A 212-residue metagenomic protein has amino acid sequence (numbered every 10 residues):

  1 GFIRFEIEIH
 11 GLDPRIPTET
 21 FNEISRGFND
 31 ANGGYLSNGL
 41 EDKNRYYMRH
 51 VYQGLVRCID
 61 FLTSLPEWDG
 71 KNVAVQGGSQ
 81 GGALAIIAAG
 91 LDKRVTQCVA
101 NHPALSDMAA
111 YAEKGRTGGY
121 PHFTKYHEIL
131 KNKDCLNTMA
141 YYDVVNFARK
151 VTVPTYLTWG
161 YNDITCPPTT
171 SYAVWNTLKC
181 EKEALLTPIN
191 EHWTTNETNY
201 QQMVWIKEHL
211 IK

Functional and structural regions predicted by a protein language model:
I3-Q53, A110, R116-T117: Cap/lid segment of the alpha/beta-hydrolase catalytic domain
G34-S79: Gly/Ser-rich "nucleophile elbow"/oxyanion-hole loop immediately N-terminal to the catalytic nucleophile in hydrolases
G82, I86-K131, L186, T194-E197: Hydrolase active-site cap/lid region
K131-F147: Active-site nucleophile elbow and catalytic-triad environment of alpha/beta-hydrolase enzymes
K150-V151, L157-W159: Short beta-strand/loop motif that positions the catalytic acidic residue of the alpha/beta-hydrolase fold
V153, P167-N176: Short alpha-helix in the alpha/beta-hydrolase fold that links the catalytic acid
Y161-C166, H192-W193: Acidic catalytic loop of the alpha/beta-hydrolase fold
Y172-K212: C-terminal catalytic histidine-bearing segment of alpha/beta-hydrolase fold enzymes
